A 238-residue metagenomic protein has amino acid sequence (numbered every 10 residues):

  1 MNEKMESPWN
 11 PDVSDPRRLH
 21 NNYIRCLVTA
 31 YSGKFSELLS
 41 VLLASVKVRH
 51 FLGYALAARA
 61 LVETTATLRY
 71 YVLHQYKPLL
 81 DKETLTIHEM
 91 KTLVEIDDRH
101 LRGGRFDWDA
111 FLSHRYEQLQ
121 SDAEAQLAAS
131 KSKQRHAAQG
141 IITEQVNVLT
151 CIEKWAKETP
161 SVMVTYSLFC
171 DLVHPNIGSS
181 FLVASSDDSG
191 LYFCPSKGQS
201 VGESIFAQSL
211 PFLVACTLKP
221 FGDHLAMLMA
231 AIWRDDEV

Functional and structural regions predicted by a protein language model:
M1-V238: A cross-kingdom marker of C-terminal helix-rich interaction/assembly modules
